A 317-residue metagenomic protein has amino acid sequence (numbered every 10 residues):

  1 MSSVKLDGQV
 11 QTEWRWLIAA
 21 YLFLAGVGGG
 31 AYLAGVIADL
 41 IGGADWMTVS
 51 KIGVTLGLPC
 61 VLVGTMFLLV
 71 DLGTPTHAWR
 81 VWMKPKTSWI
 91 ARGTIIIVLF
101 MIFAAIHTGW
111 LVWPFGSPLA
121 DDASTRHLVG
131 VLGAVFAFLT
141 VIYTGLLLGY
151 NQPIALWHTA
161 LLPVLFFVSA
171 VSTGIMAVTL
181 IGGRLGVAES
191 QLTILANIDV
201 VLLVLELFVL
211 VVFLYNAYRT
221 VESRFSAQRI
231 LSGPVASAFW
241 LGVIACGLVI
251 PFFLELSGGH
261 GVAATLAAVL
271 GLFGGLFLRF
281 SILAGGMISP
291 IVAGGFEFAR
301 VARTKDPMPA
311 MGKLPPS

Functional and structural regions predicted by a protein language model:
M1-G64, G312-S317: Non-cleavable N-terminal signal-anchor transmembrane helices
M1-R15, A20, W79-S88, S226-V235 (+1 more regions): Extramembrane terminal tails and long inter-domain/linker segments of multi-pass membrane proteins
R15-W16, Y21-V27, G42-G43, T87-S88 (+4 more regions): Long, contiguous internal "core" modules enriched in hydrophobic/ aromatic residues
A31-L99, F103: Membrane helical hairpin/interfacial module
G43, G93, I102-G109, F296 (+1 more regions): Short amphipathic alpha-helical patches
L69, G73, F213-Y218, I282-V292: A cytosolic-side transmembrane-helix exit/cap motif
L266, L270-F273, F277-A293: Membrane-helix cytosolic exit motif
